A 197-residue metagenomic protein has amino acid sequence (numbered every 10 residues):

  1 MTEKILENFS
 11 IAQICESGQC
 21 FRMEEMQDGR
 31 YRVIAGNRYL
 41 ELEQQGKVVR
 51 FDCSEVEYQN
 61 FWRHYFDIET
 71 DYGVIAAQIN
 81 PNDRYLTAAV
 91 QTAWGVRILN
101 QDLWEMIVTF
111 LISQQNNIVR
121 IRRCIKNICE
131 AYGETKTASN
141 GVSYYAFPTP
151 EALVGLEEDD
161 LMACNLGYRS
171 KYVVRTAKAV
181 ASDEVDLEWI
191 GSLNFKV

Functional and structural regions predicted by a protein language model:
M1-V197: HhH-family (HhH-GPD) DNA N-glycosylase catalytic core used in base-excision repair
